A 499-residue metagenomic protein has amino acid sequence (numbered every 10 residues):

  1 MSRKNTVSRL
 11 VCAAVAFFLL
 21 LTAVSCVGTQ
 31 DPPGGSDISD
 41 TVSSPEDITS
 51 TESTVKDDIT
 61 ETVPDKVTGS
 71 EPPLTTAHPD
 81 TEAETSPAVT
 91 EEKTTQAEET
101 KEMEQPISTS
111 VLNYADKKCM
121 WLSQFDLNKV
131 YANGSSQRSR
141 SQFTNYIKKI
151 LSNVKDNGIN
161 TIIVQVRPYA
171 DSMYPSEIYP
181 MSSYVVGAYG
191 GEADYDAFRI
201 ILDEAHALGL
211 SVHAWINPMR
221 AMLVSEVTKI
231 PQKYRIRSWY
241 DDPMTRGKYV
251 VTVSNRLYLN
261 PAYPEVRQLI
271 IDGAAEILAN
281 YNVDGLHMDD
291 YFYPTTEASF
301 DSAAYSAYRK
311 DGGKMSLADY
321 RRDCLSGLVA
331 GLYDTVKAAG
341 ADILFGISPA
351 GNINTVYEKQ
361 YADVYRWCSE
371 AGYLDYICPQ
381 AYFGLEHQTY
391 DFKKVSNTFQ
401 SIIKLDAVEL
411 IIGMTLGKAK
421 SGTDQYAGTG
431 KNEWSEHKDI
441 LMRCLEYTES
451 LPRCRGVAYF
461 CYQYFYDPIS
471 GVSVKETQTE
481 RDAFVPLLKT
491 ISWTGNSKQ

Functional and structural regions predicted by a protein language model:
T22-S25: C-terminal motif of bacterial Sec signal peptides marking the signal peptidase cleavage site
S110-T144, A214, M219-E276, N280 (+1 more regions): Active-site-adjacent "subsite" loops/lids of carbohydrate-active enzymes
F125-S141, Y179-D194, V253-Q268, K314-C324 (+2 more regions): The substrate-binding groove and active-site-proximal loops of carbohydrate-active enzymes, especially glycoside
Q137-N157, Y184-L208, L269, D323-L328: Aromatic- and glycine-enriched glycan-recognition loops and surfaces that form the carbohydrate-binding subsites
F143, N160, I236, Y240-E370 (+1 more regions): Polysaccharide-binding and catalytic clefts of secreted carbohydrate-active enzymes
N145-D171, N280-D284, G372-Y376, C454: Catalytic domains of carbohydrate-active enzymes, especially glycoside hydrolases
N157-A193: Aromatic-lined carbohydrate-binding/catalytic grooves of carbohydrate-active enzymes
A371-Y390, F399, L405-Q499: Substrate-binding cleft of secreted/luminal carbohydrate-active enzymes
